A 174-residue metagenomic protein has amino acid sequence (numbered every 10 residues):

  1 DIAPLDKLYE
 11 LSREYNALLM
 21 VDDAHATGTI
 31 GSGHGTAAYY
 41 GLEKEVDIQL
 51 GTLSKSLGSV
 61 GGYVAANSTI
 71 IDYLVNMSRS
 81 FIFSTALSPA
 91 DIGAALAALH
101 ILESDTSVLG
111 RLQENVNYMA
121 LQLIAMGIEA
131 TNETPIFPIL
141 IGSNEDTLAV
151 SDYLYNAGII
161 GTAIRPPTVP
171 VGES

Functional and structural regions predicted by a protein language model:
D1-Y15, G31, D146-T147: Active-site core of PLP-dependent enzymes with the aminotransferase class I/II
D6-L8, T36-Y39, I101, A149 (+1 more regions): Short, hinge-like loop/turn segments at secondary-structure boundaries
L11, M20-V21, T27, I160-A163: Active-site cofactor/substrate anionic-group-binding motifs, chiefly glycine- and Lys/Arg-rich phosphate-binding loops
Y15-L18, H25, T29-E133: Active-site C-terminal subdomain of aminotransferase-like
G28-I30, I92, L140-I141, V171-E173: Short secondary-structure boundary/hinge segments and terminal tails
G110-N117, I124-A157, E173: Conserved PLP-binding catalytic core of the aspartate aminotransferase-like
A157-S174: Conserved PLP cofactor-binding pocket of PLP-dependent enzymes
